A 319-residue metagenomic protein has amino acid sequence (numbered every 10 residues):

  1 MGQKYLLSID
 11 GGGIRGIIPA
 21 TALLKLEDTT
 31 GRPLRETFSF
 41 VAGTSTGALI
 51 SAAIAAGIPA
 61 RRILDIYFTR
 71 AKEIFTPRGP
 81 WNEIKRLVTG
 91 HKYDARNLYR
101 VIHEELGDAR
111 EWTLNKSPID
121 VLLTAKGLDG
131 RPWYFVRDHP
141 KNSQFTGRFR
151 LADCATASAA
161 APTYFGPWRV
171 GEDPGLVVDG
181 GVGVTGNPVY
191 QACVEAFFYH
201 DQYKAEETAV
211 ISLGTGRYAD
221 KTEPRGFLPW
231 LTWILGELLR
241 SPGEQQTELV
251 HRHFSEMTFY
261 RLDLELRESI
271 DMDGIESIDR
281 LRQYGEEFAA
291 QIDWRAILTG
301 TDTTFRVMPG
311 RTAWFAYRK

Functional and structural regions predicted by a protein language model:
M1-G2, R32-T37, T113-P118, D201-E207: Short helix-terminating capping/connector loops at secondary-structure junctions
M1-Y5, T44-S45, F75-K85, P132-Y134 (+2 more regions): Surface-exposed beta-strand-to-loop junctions that form interaction patches on eukaryotic regulatory domains
G2, G166, V170-D173, V182-V184 (+3 more regions): C-terminal helical/tail subdomains of lipid-metabolizing enzymes
G2-S8, I14-E105, R148, D153-A155: Patatin-like phospholipase
G12, G47, I102, L123 (+5 more regions): Conserved small-residue
T76, K116-F198: Active-site gating loop/helix substructures
L123-G130, A209-A219, L266: Glycine-rich beta-alpha junction loops
A196-I211, T215-T222: Hydrophobic, mid-to-C-terminal alpha-helical segments
